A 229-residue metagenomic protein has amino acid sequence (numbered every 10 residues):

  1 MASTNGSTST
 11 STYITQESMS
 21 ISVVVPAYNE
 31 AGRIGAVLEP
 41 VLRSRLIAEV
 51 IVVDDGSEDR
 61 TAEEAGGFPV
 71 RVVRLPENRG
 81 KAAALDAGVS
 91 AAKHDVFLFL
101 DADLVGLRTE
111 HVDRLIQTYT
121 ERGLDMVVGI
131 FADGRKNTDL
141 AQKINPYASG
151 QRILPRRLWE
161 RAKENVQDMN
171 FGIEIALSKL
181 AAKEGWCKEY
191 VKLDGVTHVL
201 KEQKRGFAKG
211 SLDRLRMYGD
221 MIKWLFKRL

Functional and structural regions predicted by a protein language model:
A2, I14, Q167-D168, K179-L229: Hydrophobic helical membrane-anchoring modules
S20-S22, E49, A176: Cell-envelope/extracellular polymer assembly enzymes that use nucleotide-activated donors
N29-R43: Short, well-formed alpha-helical segments that are part of the catalytic scaffolds of diverse glycosyltransferases
D54-A62: A conserved acidic beta->alpha catalytic loop
A62-A91, I130: Conserved donor nucleotide-binding strand/loop of the catalytic core
F97: Short aromatic/hydrophobic "clamp" motif used to bind/position activated sugar donors
T109-G129: Conserved donor-nucleotide/metal-binding helix-loop-beta segment in metal-dependent transferases, i.e., the alpha-helix
V127-A141: Short beta-strand-to-loop element that shapes/binds the nucleotide-sugar donor at the catalytic cleft/hinge
